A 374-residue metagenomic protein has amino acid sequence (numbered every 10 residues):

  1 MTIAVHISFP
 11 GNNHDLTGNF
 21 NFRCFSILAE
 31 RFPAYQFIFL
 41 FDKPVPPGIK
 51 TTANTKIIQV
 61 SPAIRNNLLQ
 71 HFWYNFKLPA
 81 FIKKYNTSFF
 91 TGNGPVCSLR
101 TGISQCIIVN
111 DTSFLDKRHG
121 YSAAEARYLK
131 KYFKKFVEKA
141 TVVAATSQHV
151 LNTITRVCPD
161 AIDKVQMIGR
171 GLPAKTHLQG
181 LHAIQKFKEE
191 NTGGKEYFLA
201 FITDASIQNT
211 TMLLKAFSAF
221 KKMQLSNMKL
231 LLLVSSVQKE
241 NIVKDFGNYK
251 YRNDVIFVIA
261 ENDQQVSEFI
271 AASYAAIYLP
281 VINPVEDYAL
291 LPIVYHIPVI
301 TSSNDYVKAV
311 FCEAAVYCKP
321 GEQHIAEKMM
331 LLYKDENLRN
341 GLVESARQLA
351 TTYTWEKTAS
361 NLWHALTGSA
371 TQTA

Functional and structural regions predicted by a protein language model:
M1-A374: Carbohydrate transferase catalytic cores enriched for Leloir-type hexosyltransferases
